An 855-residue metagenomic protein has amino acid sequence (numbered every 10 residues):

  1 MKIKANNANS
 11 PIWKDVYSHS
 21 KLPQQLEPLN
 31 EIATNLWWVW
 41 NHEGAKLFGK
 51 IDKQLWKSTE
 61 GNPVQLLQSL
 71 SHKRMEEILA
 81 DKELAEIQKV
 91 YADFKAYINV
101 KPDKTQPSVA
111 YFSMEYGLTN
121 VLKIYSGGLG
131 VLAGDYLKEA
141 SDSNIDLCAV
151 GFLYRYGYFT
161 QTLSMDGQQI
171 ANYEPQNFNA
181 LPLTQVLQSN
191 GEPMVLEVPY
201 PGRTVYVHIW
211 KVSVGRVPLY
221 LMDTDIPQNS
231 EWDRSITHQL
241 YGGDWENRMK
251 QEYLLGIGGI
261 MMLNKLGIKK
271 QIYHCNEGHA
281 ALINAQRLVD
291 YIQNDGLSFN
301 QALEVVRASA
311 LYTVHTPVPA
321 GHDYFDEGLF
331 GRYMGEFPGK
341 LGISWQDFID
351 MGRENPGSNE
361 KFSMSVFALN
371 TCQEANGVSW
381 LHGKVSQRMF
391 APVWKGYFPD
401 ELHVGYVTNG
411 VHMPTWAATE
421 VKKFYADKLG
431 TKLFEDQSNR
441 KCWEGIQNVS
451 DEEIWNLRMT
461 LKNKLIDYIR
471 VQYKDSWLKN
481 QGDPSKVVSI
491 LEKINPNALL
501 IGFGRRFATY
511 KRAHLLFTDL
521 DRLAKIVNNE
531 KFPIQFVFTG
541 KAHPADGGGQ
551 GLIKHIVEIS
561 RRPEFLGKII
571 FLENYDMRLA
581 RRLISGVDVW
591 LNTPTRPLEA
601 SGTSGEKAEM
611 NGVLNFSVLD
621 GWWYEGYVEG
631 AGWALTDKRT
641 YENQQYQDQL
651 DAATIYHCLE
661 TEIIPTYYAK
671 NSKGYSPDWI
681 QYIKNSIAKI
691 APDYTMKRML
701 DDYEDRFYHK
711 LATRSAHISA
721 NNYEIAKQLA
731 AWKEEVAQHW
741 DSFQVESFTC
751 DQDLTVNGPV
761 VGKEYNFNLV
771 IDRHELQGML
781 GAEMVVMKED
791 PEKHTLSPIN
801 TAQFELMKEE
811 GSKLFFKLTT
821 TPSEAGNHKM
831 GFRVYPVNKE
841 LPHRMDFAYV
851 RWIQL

Functional and structural regions predicted by a protein language model:
M1-L855: Catalytic cores of carbohydrate-active enzymes across secretory and cytosolic contexts
